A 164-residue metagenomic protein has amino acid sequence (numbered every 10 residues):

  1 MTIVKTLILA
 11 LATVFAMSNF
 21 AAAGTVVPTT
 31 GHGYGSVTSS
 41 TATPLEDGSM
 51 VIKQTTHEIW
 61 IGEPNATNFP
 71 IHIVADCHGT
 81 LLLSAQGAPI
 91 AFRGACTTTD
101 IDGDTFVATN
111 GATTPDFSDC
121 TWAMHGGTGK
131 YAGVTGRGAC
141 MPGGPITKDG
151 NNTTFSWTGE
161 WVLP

Functional and structural regions predicted by a protein language model:
M1-I8: Bacterial N-terminal signal peptides that target proteins for export
T2, N19-A22: C-terminal cell-surface anchoring/sorting signal
I8-S18: Bacterial N-terminal signal peptides
A23-P164: Beta-strand-enriched cores of mature, soluble protein domains
